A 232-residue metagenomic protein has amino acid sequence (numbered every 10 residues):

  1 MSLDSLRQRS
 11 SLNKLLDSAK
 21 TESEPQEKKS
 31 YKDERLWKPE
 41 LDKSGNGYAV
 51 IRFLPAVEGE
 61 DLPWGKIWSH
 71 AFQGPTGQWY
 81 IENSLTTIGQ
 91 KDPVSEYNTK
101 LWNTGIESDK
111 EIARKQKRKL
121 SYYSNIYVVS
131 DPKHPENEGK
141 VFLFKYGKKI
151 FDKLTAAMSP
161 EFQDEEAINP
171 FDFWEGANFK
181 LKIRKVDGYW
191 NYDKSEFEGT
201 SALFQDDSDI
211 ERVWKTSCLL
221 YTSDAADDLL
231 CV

Functional and structural regions predicted by a protein language model:
M1, D227-D228: Intrinsic-disorder/low-complexity peptide segments enriched for small residues
M1-P170: OB-fold ssDNA-binding interfaces and closely related basic DNA-contact patches used across DNA replication/repair
L143-R212: Extended serine/threonine-enriched, polar tracts that run as long, contiguous segments within proteins
Y221-A226: Conserved small/polar residues in nucleotide/adenosyl-binding loops
